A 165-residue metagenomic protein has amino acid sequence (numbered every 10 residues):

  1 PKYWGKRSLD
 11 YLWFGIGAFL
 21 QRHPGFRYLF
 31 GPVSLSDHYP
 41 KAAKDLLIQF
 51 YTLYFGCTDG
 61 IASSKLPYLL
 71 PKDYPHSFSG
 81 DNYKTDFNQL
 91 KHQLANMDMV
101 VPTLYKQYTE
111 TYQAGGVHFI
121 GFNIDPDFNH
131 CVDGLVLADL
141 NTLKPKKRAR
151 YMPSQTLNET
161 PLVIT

Functional and structural regions predicted by a protein language model:
P1-G116: Acyl-donor binding region in acyl/amide transferases
Y11-W13, G115-I120, L143-P145, A149 (+1 more regions): Short amphipathic alpha-helical surface micro-motifs
K41-A42, N129-V132: Short secondary-structure transition/capping segments
G121-F128: Short proline/glycine-enriched turn/loop segments at secondary-structure junctions
V132-T165: Non-catalytic substrate-recognition and accessory regions of acyl/acetyltransferase enzymes
